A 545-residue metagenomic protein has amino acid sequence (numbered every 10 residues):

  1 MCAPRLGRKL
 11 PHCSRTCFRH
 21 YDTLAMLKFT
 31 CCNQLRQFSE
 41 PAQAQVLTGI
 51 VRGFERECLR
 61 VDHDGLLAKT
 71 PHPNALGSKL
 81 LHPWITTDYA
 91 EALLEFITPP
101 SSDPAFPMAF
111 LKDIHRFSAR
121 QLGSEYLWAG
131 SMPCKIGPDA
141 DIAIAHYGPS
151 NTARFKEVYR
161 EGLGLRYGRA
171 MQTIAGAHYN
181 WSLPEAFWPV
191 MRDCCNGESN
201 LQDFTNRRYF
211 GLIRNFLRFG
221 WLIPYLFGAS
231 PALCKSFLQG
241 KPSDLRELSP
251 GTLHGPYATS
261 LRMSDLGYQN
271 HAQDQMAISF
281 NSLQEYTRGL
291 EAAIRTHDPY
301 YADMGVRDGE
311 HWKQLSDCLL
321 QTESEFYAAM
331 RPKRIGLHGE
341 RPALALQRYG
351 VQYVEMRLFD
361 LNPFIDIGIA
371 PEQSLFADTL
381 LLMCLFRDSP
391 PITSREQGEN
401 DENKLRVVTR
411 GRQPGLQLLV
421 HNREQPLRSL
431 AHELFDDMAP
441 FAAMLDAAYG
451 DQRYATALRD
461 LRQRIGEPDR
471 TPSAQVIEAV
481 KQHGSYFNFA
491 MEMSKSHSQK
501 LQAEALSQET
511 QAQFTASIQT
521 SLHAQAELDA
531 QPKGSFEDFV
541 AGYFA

Functional and structural regions predicted by a protein language model:
M26-G164, M171-A177, F204-R214, R218: Terminal catalytic/cofactor-binding subdomain
E40, R154-L165, T173, S182-Q347 (+4 more regions): Loop-rich catalytic cores of soluble enzymes, especially ATP-dependent carboxylate-amine ligases and other
E57, M171-P184, Y353-D360: Histidine-centered divalent-metal-coordination microenvironment in nucleic-acid enzymes
P133-K135, L233-F237, E396-V407, Y454-R464: A glycine-rich phosphate-binding loop feature that marks nucleotide/adenosyl-phosphate handling sites
Q347-R348, V354-A442, D446: Substrate-recognition/cap regions that form aromatic- and gly/pro-loop-enriched pockets for small-molecule ligands
Q452-A545: Extended, compositionally biased alpha-helical segments that mediate assembly or anchoring
